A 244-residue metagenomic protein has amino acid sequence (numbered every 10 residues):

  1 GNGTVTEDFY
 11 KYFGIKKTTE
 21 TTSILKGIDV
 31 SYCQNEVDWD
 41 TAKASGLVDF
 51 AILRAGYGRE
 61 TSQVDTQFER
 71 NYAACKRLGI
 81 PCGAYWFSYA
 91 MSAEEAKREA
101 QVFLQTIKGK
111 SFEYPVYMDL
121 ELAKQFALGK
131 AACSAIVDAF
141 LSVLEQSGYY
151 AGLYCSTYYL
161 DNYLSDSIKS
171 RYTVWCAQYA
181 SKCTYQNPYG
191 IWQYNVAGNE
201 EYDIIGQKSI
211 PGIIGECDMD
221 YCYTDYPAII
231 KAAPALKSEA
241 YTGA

Functional and structural regions predicted by a protein language model:
G1-Q34, S167-A244: Functionally critical loop-and-helix segments that line ligand-binding/catalytic clefts of soluble enzyme domains
Y12-G14, E20-L141, E145-S147: Substrate-binding cleft of extracellular glycoside hydrolase catalytic domains
E60, M91, L160, C183 (+1 more regions): Flexible, glycine-rich phosphate/dinucleotide-binding loops and adjacent beta-alpha linkers at cofactor/substrate
C82, Y150-A151, V174: Hydrophobic anchor at the start of a short beta-strand that flanks the dinucleotide cofactor-binding loop
E99-F103, F126-V137, Y158-S167, Q193-I214: Short secondary-structure transition/capping segments
V102-Y117, L122-K124, L164-P188: Structural recognition of alpha->loop->beta junctions
S147-N162: Aromatic-lined carbohydrate-recognition surfaces of secreted/lumenal glycan-active proteins
